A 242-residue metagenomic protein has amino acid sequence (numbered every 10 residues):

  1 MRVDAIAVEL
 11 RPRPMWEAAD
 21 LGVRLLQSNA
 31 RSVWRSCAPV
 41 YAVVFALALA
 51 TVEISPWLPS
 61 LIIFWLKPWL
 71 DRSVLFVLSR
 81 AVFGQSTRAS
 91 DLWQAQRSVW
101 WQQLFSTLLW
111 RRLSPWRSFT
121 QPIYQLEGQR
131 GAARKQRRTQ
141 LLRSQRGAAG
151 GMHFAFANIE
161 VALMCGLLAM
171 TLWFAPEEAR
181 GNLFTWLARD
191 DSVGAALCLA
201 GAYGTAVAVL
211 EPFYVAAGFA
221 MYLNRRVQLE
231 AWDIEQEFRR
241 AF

Functional and structural regions predicted by a protein language model:
M1-F242: Hydrophobic alpha-helical membrane segments
